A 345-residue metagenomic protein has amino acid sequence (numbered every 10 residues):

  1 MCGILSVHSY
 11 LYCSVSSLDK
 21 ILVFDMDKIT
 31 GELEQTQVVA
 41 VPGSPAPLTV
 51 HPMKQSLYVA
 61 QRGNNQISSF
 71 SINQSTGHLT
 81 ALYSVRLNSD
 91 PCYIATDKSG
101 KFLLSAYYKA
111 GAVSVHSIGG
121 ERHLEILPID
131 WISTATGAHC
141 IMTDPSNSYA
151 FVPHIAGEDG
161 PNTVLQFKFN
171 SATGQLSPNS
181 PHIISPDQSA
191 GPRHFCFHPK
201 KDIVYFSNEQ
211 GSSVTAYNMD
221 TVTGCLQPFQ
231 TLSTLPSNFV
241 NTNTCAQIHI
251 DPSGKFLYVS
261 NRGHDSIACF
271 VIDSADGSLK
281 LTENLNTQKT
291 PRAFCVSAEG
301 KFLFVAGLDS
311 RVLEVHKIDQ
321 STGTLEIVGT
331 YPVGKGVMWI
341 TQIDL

Functional and structural regions predicted by a protein language model:
C2-K28: An edge-strand/N-cap motif at the start of beta-rich repeat modules
S16, R62, Y108, I118 (+7 more regions): Short loop/turn segments immediately following the C-termini of beta-strands
K20-I21, N65-I67, G111-V113, D159-V164 (+3 more regions): Structural signal for beta-propeller blades
F24-G31, F70-G77, H116-L124, K168-Q175 (+3 more regions): Short loop/turn segments immediately following beta-strands, especially the blade-tip and inter-blade linker loops
E34-A40, T80-V85, L127-I132, N179-P186 (+3 more regions): A short beta-strand motif characteristic of beta-propeller blades
P42-M53, L87-F102, S133-S148, E158 (+4 more regions): Beta-rich, blade/repeat-based domains predominating in secreted/periplasmic proteins but also intracellular
V152-V214: Loop-centered beta-sheet repeat module
